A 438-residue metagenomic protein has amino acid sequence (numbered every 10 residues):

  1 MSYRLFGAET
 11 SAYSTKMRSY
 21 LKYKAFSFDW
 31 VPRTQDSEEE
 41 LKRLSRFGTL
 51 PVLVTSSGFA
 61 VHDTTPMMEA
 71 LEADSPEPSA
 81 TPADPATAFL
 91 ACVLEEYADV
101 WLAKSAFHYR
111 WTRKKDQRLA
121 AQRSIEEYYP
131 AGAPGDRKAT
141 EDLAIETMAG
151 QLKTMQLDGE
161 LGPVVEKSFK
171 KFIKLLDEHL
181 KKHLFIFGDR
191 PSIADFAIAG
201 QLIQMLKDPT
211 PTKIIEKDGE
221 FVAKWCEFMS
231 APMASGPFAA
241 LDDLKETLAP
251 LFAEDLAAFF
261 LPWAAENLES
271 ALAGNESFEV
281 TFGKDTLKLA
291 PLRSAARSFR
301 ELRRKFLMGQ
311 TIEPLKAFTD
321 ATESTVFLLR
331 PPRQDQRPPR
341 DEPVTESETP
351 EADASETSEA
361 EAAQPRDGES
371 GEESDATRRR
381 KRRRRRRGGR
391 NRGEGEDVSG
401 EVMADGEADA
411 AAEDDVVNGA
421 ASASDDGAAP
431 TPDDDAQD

Functional and structural regions predicted by a protein language model:
M1-G135, I186, L206, D255-D335 (+1 more regions): GST-like domain detector, emphasizing the conserved glutathione-binding G-site in the N-terminal thioredoxin-like
T112-E166: Divalent-metal (Mg2+/Mn2+/Ca2+)-assisted nucleotide/phosphate chemistry catalytic cores
L152-I186: Short N-terminal edge-element motif at the start of the domain
H179, Q201-S235: Short His-centered aromatic/hydrophobic patch
I186-L206: GST superfamily/GST-like fold recognition
A231, L241-L261: Small-residue-rich helix-loop
D335-E348, A363-S399: Arginine-glycine-rich low-complexity intrinsically disordered regions
E401, V417-D438: Intrinsically disordered, compositionally biased tail regions
